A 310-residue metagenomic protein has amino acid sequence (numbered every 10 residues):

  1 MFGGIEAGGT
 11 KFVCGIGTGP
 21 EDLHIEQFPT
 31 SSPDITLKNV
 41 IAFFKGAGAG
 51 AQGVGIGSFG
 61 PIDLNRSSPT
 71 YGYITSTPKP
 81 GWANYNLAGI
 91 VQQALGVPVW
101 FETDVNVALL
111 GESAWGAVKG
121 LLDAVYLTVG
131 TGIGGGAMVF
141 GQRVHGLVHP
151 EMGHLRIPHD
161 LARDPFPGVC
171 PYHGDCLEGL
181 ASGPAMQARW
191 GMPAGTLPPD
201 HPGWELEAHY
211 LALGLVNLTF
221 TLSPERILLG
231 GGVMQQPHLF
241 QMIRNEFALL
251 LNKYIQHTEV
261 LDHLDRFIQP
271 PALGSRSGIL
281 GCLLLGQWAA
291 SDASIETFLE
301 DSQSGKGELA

Functional and structural regions predicted by a protein language model:
M1-G53, I62-T70, G89-V97, G111-D123 (+1 more regions): ATP-binding/phosphotransfer module of carbohydrate and carboxylate kinases, centering on a glycine-rich
E6, G55-F59, Y126-G132, G136: Short beta-strand segments
F12-G17, I133-V139: Short beta-strand scaffold segments in enzyme catalytic cores
S68-N84: A charged helix-plus-loop insertion that forms the helical arch/lid used to bind and gate nucleic-acid substrates
V99-T103: General beta-strand structural signal in soluble alpha/beta enzymes
A108-A114, G135-A137, R156: Adenylate-forming
K119-A124, F140-H149: Bacterial carbohydrate/catabolite-sensing allosteric modules
V144-R163: A conserved active-site-flanking secondary-structure segment within enzyme catalytic domains
